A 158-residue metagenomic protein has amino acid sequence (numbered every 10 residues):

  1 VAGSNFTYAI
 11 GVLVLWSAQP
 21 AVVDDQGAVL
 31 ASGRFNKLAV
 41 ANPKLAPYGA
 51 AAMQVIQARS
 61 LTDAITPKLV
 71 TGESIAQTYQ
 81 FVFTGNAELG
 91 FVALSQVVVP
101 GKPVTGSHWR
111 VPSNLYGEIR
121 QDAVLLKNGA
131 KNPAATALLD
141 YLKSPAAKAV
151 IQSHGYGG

Functional and structural regions predicted by a protein language model:
S4-G158: Exported/periplasmic ABC-transporter solute-binding proteins
